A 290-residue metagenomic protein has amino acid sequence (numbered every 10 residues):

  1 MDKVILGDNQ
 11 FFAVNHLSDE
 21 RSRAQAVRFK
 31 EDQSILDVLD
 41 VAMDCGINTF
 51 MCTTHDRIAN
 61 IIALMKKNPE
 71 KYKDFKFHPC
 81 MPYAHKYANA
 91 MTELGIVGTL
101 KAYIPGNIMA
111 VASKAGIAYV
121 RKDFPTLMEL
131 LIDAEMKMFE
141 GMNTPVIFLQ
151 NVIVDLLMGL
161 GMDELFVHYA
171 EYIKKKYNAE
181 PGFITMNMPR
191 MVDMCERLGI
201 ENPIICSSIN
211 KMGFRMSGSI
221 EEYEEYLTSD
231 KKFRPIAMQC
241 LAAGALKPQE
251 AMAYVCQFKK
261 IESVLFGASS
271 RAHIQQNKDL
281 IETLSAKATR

Functional and structural regions predicted by a protein language model:
M1-A26, N89-V120: N-terminal small/glycine-rich loop or linker at the start of catalytic domains across soluble metabolic enzymes
M1-K3, I62-K71, L130-M142, V192-R197: Short amphipathic alpha-helices and their capping/turn segments at secondary-structure boundaries
M1-Y72, Y254: N-terminal binding-site loop/beta-alpha segment at the start of enzyme catalytic domains that lines or forms
H16-Q33, V111-L131, G159, L241-L246: Active-site mouth loops of central-metabolism enzymes
V27-V38, H55-L64, P125-E135, G161-E171 (+2 more regions): Well-ordered, non-membrane alpha-helical segments in soluble/globular domains
F75-A88: A short, structured active-site edge motif that brings together acidic residues
G98-V154: Active-site gating/metal-coordination segments in enzymes
M136, E140-P145, V152-R290: Beta/alpha (TIM)-barrel catalytic core signal, keyed to glycine-rich beta->alpha loops juxtaposed to Asp/Glu that bind
